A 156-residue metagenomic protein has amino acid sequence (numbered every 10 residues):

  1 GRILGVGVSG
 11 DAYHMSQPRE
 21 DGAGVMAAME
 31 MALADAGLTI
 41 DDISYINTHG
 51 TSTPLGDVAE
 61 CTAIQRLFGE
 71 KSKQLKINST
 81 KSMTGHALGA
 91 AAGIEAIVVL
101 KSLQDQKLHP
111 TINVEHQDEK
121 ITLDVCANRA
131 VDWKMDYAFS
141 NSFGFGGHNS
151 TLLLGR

Functional and structural regions predicted by a protein language model:
G1-A36, Y45, V114: Condensing-enzyme catalytic core mediating Claisen C-C bond formation in acyl metabolism
G1-V6, D41-T48, L75-K81, H109-Q117: Beta-strand segments within the central parallel beta-sheet cores of soluble alpha/beta enzyme folds
I3, I43, T48-H49, E60 (+2 more regions): Conserved small-residue
E20-A28, L38-D41, L55, A59 (+3 more regions): Conserved active-site and cofactor/substrate-binding residues in soluble primary-metabolism enzymes
A28-A36, A63, L67, V99 (+1 more regions): Stable alpha-helical structural segments in soluble proteins, enriched in small hydrophobic residues
T51-T53, S82-G89, S142-N149: Glycine-rich phosphate/pyrophosphate-binding beta-alpha loops
T62-G93: Conserved catalytic cysteine-centered active-site region of acyl-thioester-dependent Claisen-condensing enzymes
A91-R156: Conserved beta-strand-centric core segments of catalytic alpha/beta enzyme folds
